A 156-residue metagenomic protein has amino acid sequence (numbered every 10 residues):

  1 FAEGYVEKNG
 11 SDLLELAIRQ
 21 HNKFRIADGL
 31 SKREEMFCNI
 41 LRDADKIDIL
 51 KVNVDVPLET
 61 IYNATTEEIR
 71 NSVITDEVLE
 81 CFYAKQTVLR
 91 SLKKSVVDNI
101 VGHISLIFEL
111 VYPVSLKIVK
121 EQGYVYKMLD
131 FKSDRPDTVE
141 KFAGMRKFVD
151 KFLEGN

Functional and structural regions predicted by a protein language model:
F1-A2, I107: Helix-loop "lid/cap" segments that line or gate small-molecule binding pockets
A2-R19, R33-I40: Acidic/histidine metal-binding catalytic segments
K23-F24, D28-N156: Divalent metal-dependent phosphate-bond-processing catalytic cores, especially two-metal-ion Mg2+/Mn2+ enzymes that act
